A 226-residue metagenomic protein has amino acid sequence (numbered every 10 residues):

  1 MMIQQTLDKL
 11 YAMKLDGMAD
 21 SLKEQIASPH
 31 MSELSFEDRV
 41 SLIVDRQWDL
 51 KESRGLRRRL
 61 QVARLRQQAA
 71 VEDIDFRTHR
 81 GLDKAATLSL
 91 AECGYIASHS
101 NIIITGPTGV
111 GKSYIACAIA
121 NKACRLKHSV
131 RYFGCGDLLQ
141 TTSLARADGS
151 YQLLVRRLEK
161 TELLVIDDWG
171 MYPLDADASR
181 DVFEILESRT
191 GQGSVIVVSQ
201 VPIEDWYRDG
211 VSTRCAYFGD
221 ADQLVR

Functional and structural regions predicted by a protein language model:
D8-Y11, L15-Q67: Interdomain "pre-motor" coupling segment immediately N-terminal to P-loop NTPase/helicase cores
L22, S129, F133, D137-K160 (+1 more regions): Replace "adjacent to P-loop NTPase cores in ATP/GTP-dependent enzymes" with "adjacent to NTP-binding cores
A69-A91: N-terminal pre-Walker A segment at the start of P-loop NTPase domains
I74, A116, G134: Conserved hydrophobic/aromatic pocket- or pore-lining residues that grip, position, or stack substrates in active sites
L90-H99: Phosphate-binding P-loop
N101-I103, L163: Residue-level preference for the first positions of well-ordered beta-strands
I104-H128: Walker A/P-loop
